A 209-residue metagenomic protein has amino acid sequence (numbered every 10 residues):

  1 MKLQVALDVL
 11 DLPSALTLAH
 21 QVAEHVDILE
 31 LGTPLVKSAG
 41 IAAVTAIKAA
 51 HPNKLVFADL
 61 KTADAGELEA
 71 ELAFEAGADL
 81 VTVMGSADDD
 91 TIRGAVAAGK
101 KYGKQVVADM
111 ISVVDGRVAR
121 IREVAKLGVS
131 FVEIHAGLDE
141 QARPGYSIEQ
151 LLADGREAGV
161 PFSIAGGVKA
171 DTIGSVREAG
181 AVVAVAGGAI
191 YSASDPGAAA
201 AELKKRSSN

Functional and structural regions predicted by a protein language model:
M1-L68, F74-A76, G116-R117, E123-L127 (+1 more regions): Conserved N-terminal beta1-alpha1 strand-loop-helix module at the mouth
L3, A65-G159: Conserved anion-binding
L3-L7, L29-L31, V56-L60, V81-V83 (+4 more regions): Hydrophobic faces of well-ordered beta-strands that scaffold small-molecule active sites in alpha/beta enzyme cores
L10, P34, K61-T62, G85-D88 (+4 more regions): Short, ordered loop/turn segments at secondary-structure junctions
V22, I47, H51, A95 (+4 more regions): Hydrophobic positions in alpha-helices of CheY-like receiver
H25, A50, Y102, L127 (+4 more regions): Change "in soluble alpha/beta enzymes" to "in soluble alpha/beta proteins
A95, L151, R177-E178, A189-N209: C-terminal helical cap(s) of enzyme catalytic domains, especially alpha/beta-barrels
I148-A179, A184-V185, A189-I190: A C-terminal functional module that forms or caps the active site or interfaces directly with catalytic machinery
